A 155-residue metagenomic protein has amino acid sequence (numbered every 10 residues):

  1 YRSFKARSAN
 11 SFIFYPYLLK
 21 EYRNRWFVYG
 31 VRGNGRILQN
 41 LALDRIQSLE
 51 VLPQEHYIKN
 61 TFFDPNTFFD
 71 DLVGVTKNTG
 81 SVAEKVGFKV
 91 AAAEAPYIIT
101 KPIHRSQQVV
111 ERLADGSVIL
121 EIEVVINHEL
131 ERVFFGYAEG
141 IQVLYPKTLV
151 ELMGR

Functional and structural regions predicted by a protein language model:
Y1-N78, V82-V86: Core beta-strand-centered patch of the WYL/Sm-like small regulatory domain
T67-R155: Polybasic (Lys/Arg-rich)
